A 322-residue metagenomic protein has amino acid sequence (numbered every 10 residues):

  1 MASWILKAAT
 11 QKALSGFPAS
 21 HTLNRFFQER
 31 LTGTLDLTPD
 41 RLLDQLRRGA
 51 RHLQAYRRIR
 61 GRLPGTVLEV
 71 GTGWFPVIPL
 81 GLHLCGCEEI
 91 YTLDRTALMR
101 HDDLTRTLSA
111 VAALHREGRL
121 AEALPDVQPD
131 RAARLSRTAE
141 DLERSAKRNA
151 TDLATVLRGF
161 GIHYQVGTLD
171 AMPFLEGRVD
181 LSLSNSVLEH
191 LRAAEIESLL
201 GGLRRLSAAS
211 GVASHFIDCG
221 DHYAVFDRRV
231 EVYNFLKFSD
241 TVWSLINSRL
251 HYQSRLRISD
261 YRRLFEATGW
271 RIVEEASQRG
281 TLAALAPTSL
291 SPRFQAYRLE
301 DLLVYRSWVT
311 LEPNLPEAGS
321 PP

Functional and structural regions predicted by a protein language model:
L63-W74: Conserved class I S-adenosyl-L-methionine
L84, E88-H163: Class I S-adenosyl-L-methionine-dependent methyltransferase module
Y164, R263, I272-P322: A C-terminal cap/extension of S-adenosyl-L-methionine-dependent methyltransferases that defines the acceptor-substrate
D170-S182: A short acidic, Gly/Pro-enriched loop at the edge of an enzyme's catalytic core that lines a small-molecule cofactor
D180-A194: A short SAM/SAH-binding and catalytic strip from SAM-dependent methyltransferases
E197-V212: A short glycine-rich, Lys/Arg-flanked "PGG" loop and its adjoining helix->strand segment in the class I
V212-S239: Conserved class I S-adenosyl-L-methionine
S244-I258: Acceptor-substrate binding/catalytic loop of class I
